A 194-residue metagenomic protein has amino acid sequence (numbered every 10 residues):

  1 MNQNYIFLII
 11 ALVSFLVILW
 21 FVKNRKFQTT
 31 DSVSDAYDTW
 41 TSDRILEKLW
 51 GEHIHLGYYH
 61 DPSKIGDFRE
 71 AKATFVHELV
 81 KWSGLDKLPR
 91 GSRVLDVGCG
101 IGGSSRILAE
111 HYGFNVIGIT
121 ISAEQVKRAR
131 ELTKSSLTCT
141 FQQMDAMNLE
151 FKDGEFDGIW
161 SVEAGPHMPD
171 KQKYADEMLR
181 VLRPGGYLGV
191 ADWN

Functional and structural regions predicted by a protein language model:
N4-K48: N-terminal auxiliary segments of SAM/dcSAM-dependent transferases
H60, R69-R90: Conserved alpha-helix/loop element of class I SAM-dependent methyltransferases that forms part of the SAM/SAH-binding
R93-L95, I101-N148: Class I SAM-dependent methyltransferase SAM/SAH-binding core
M147-I159: A short acidic, Gly/Pro-enriched loop at the edge of an enzyme's catalytic core that lines a small-molecule cofactor
G158-D170: A short SAM/SAH-binding and catalytic strip from SAM-dependent methyltransferases
Q172-Y187: A short glycine-rich, Lys/Arg-flanked "PGG" loop and its adjoining helix->strand segment in the class I
V190-D192: Acidic carboxylate diad motif detector
